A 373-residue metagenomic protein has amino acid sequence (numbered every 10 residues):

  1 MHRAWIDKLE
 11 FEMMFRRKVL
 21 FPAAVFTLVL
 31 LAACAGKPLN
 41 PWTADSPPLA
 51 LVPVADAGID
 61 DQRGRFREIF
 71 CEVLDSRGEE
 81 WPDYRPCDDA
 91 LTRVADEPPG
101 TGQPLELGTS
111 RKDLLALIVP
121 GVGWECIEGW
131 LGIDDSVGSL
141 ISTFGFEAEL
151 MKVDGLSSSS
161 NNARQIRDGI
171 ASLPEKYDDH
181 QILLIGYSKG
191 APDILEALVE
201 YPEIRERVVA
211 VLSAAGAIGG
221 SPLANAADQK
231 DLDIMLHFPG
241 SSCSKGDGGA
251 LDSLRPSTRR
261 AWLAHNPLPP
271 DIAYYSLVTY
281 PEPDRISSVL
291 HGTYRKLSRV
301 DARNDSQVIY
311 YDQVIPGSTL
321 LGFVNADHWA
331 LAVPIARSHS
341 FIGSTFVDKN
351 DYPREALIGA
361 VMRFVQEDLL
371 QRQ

Functional and structural regions predicted by a protein language model:
M14-A24: Bacterial N-terminal signal peptides that target proteins for export
P22-A32: Bacterial N-terminal signal peptides
C34-W130: Flexible, membrane-associating and regulatory peripheral segments of lipid-active enzymes
D60, P269-Q373: C-terminal catalytic-base region of ester-bond hydrolases, centering on the histidine of the charge-relay
L107-Q181: Active-site catalytic motif of lipid deacylating hydrolases and related acyltransferases
V119-G123, Y187-S188, G216, T279: Glycine-rich His-Gly loop
R164-A264: Serine-dependent carboxylesterase/thioesterase catalytic core of lipase-like alpha/beta-hydrolase/SGNH enzymes
